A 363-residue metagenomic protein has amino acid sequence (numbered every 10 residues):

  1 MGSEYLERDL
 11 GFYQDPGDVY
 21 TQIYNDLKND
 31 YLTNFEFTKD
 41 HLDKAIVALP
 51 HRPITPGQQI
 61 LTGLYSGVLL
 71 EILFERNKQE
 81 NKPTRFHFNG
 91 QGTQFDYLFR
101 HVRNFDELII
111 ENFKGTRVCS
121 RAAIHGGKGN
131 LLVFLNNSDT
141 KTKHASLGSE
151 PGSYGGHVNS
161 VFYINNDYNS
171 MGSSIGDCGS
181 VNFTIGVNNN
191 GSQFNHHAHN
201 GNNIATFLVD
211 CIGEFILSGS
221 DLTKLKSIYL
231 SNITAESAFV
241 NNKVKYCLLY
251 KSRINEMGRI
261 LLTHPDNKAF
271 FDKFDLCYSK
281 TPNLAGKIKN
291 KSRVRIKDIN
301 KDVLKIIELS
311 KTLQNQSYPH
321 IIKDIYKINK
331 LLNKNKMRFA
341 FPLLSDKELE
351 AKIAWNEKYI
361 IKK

Functional and structural regions predicted by a protein language model:
M1-K243, L248, I254-G258, H264 (+2 more regions): Charge-rich, low-hydrophobicity low-complexity segments
